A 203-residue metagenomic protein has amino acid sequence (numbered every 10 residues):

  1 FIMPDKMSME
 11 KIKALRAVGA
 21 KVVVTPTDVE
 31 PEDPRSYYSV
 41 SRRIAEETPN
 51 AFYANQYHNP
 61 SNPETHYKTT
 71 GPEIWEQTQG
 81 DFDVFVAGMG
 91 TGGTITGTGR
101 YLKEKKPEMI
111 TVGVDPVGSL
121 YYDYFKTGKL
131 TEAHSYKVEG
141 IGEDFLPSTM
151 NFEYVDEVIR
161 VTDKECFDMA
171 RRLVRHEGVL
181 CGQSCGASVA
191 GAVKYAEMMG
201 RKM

Functional and structural regions predicted by a protein language model:
F1, A20-V23, N50-Y53, D83-V84 (+5 more regions): Structural motif
F1, M7-I12, G88-G99, Y121 (+1 more regions): Short glycine/serine/threonine-rich phosphate/pyrophosphate-binding segments that cradle anionic phosphate groups
F1-I44, V117, Y121-E132, L146-P147: Active-site-proximal loop->helix
M3-D5, P26, N55-H58, T70 (+7 more regions): Fold-independent oxyanion-binding glycine-rich loops and adjacent beta-strand/coil segments at enzyme active sites
R16, G99-K106: Surface-exposed amphipathic alpha-helices with a cationic face
Y38, N50, E104-Q183: Active-site/ligand-binding loops adjacent to catalytic centers
T48-M89, F152, D156, R160-V179: Active-site/ligand-binding-proximal alpha/beta "capping" segment
S135, A190-M203: Phosphate-binding loop/pocket of nucleotide- and phosphate-handling active sites
